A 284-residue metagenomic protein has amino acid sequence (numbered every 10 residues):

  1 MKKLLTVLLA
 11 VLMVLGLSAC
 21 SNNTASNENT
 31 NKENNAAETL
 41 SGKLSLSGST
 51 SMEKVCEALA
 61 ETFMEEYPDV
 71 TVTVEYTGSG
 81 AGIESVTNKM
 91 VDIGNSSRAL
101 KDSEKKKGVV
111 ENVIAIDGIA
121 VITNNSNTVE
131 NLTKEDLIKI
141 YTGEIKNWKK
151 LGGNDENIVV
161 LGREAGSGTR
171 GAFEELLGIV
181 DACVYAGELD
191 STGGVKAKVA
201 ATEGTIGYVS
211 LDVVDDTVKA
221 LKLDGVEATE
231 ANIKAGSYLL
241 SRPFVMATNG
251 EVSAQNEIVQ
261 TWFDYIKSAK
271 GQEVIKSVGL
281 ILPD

Functional and structural regions predicted by a protein language model:
K3-A10: Sec-dependent signal peptide recognition, specifically the positively charged N-region followed immediately by
L4, S21-D284: Exported/periplasmic ABC-transporter solute-binding proteins
V11-L12, K219: Hydrophobic alpha-helical membrane-insertion segments
L15-A19: C-terminal motif of bacterial Sec signal peptides marking the signal peptidase cleavage site
